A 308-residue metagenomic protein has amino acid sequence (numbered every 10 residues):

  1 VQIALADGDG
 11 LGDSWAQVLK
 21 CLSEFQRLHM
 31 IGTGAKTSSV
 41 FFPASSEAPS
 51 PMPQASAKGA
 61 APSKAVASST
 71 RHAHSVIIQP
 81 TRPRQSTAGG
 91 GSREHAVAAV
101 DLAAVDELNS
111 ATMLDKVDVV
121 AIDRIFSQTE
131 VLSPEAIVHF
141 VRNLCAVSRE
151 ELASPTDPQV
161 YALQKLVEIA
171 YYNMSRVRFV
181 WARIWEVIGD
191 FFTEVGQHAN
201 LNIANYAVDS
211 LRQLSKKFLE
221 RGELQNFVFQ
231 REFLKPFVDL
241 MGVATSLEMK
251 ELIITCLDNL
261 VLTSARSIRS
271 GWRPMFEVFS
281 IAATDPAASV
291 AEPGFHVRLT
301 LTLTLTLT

Functional and structural regions predicted by a protein language model:
V1-Q2, T112-D123, F140-V147, P155-N173 (+6 more regions): HEAT-repeat alpha-solenoid elements in large eukaryotic scaffold proteins
A4-E151, L166, R298-L301, L305-L307: Alpha-helical repeat/alpha-solenoid scaffolds of the HEAT/ARM/MIF4G superfamily and closely related elongated all-alpha
A6-D7, Y172, R176, K217-L224 (+1 more regions): Alpha-solenoid helical repeat scaffolds
D9-L11, S175, A204: Short, solvent-exposed secondary-structure capping/transition elements
G10-H29, F140-S148, F179-V195, K217-M241 (+2 more regions): HEAT/HEAT-like alpha-solenoid repeats
E151-P155, Q197: Structured catalytic modules that directly regulate molecular switches in eukaryotic signaling
H198, E248-M249, S270, D285: Eukaryote-biased feature marking scaffold/signaling PDZ-domain proteins and nuclear chromatin regulators
